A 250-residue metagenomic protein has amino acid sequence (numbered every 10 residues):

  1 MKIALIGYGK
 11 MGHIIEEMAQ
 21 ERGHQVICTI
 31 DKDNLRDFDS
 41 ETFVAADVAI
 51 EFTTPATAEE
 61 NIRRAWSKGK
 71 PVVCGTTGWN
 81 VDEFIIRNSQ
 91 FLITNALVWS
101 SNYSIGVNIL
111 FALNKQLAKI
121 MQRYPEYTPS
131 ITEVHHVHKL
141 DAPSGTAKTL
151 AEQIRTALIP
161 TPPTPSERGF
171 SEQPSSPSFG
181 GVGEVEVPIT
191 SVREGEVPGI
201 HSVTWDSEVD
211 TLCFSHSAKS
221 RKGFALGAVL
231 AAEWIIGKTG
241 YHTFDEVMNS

Functional and structural regions predicted by a protein language model:
K2, K10-S40, A56, P125-S250: C-terminal substrate-binding/catalytic lobe of Rossmann-fold NAD(P)-dependent oxidoreductases
V26-C28, G69-T76, A96-W99: Short hydrophobic/aromatic-enriched beta-strand-loop microsegments
S40-V48, P55-T76, F84-I85: Rossmann-fold NAD(P) dinucleotide-binding segment
R63, T76-S100, I105-K119: Rossmann-fold NAD(P)-binding glycine/threonine-rich loop
P71, T94-W99, S207-F214: Glycine/charged-rich beta-loop-alpha catalytic/anionic-binding loops adjacent to active sites
